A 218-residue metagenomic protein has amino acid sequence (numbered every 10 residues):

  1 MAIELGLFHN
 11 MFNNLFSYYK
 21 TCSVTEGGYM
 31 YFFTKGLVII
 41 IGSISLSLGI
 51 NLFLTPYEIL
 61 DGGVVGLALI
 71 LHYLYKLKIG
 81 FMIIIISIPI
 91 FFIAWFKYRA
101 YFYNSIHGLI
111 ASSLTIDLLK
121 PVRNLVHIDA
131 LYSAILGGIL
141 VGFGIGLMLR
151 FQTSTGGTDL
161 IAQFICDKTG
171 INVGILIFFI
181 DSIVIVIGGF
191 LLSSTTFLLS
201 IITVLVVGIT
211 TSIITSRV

Functional and structural regions predicted by a protein language model:
A2-E4, V24: Acidic, Ala/Val/Gly-enriched low-complexity intrinsically disordered segments
L5-L7, L15: Leucine-biased recognition of intrinsically disordered, low-complexity hydrophobic segments
F12-Y18, S23-V218: Core subunits and conserved enzymes of cellular information-processing and envelope-translocation systems across
